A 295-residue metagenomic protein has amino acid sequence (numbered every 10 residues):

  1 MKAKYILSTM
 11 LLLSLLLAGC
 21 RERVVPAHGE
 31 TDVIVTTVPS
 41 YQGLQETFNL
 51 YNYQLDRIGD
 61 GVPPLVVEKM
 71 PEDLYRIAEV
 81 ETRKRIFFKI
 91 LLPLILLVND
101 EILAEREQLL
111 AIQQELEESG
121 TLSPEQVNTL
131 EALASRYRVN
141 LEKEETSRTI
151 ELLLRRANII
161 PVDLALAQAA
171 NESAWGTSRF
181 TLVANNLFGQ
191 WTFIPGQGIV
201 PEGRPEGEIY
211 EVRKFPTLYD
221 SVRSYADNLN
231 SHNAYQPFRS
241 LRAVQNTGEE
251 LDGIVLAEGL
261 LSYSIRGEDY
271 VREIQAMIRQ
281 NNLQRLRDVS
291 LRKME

Functional and structural regions predicted by a protein language model:
M1-L7: Bacterial N-terminal signal peptides that target proteins for export
K4, L17-A18: Intrinsically disordered, low-complexity Ser/Thr- and Pro-rich stretches
S8-L16: Bacterial N-terminal signal peptides
C20-A167, N171-E295: Catalytic cores of secreted/periplasmic lytic hydrolases that degrade extracellular macromolecules
